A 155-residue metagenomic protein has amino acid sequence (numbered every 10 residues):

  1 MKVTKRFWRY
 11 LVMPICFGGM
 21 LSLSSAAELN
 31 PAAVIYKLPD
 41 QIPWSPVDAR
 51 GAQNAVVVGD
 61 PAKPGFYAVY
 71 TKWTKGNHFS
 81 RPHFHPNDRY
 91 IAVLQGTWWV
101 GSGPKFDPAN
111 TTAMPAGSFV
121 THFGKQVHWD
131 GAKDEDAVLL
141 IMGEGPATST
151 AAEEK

Functional and structural regions predicted by a protein language model:
K2-V12: Bacterial N-terminal signal peptides that target proteins for export
Y10-S22: Bacterial N-terminal signal peptides
S25-Y70, E154-K155: A short, N-terminal "cap"/entry segment at the start of jelly-roll beta-barrel domains of the cupin/DSBH fold
A33-I35, A109, W129-K155: Double-stranded beta-helix
A62, P104-K125: Short acidic-glycine-tyrosine-enriched beta hairpin
Y67-H85, F123-K125: Conserved short histidine dyad/triad with adjacent acidic residue
T74-N77, F84-K105: Glycine- and acidic-residue-biased ligand/ion/polar-headgroup-sensing regions
S80-P82, V100-G101, H122, V127-K133: Short beta-strand His + acidic residue motifs that chelate non-heme Fe in jelly-roll/DSBH and cupin folds
